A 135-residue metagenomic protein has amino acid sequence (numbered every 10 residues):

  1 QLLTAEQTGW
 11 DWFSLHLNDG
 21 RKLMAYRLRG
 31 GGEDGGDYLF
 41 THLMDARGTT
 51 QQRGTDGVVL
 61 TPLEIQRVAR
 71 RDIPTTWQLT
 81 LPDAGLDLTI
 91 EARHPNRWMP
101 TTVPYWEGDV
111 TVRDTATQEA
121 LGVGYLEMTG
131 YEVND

Functional and structural regions predicted by a protein language model:
Q1-D135: Structured soluble/peripheral alpha/beta segments that form catalytic or ligand/cofactor-binding pockets
